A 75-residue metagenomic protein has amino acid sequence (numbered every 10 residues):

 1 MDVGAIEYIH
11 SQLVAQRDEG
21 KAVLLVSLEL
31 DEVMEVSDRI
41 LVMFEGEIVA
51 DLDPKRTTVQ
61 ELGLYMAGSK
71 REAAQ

Functional and structural regions predicted by a protein language model:
M1-Q75: Glycine-rich phosphate-binding loops of nucleotide-dependent enzymes
